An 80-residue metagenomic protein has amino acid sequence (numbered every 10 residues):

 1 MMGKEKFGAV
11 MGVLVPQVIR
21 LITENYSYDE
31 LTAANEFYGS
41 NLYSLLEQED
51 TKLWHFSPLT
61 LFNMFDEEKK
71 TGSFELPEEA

Functional and structural regions predicted by a protein language model:
M1-A80: C-terminal alpha-helical interaction appendages
